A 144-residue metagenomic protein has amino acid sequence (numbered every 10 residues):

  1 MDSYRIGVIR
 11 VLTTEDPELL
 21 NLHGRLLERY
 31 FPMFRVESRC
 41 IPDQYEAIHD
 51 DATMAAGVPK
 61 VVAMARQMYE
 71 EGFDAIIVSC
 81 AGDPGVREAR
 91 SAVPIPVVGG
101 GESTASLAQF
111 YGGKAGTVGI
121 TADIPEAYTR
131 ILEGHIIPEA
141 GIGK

Functional and structural regions predicted by a protein language model:
M1-A56, G119-K144: N-terminal glycine-rich anion-binding loop in soluble enzyme alpha/beta folds
I9, E70-C80: Periplasmic-binding protein-like
E37-R39, I77-V78, V97-G100: General beta-strand structural signal in soluble alpha/beta enzymes
A52-G57, D74-I76, P94-P96: Short, flexible loop segments at the rims of nucleotide/cofactor-binding pockets, characterized by
A55-G72: Short, well-structured alpha-helical segments in soluble
D83-R87, T104-A105, P125: Short, well-ordered alpha-helical microsegments
R90-Y111: Short, acidic/small-residue loops that bind anionic groups at enzyme active sites
